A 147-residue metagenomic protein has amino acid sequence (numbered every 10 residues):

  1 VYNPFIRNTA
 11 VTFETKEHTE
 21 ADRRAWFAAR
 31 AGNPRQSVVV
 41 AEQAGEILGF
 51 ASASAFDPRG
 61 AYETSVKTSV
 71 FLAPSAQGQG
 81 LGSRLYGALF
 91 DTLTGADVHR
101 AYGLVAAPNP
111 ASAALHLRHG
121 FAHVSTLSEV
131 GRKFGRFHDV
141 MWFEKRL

Functional and structural regions predicted by a protein language model:
V1-A25: A short, well-structured alpha-helix characteristic of acyl/acetyltransferase catalytic modules
E17-S75, Y86-G87, T92, R146-L147: Acetyl-CoA-dependent GNAT
S52-A55, G60, Y102-V105, L117 (+1 more regions): Conserved catalytic-core motifs of GNAT/GCN5-like acyltransferases
T68, A101-G103, F143: A structural signal for short, well-ordered beta-strand segments
A76, G80: Glycine-rich phosphate-binding loop
L81, H116: Charged DNA-binding/catalytic regions of mobile-element recombinases
L85, N109-S112: Conserved short alpha-helix immediately C-terminal to the canonical SAM/SAH-binding motif I of Rossmann-like
L93-V105, A113: Conserved GNAT acetyl-CoA-binding A-motif
